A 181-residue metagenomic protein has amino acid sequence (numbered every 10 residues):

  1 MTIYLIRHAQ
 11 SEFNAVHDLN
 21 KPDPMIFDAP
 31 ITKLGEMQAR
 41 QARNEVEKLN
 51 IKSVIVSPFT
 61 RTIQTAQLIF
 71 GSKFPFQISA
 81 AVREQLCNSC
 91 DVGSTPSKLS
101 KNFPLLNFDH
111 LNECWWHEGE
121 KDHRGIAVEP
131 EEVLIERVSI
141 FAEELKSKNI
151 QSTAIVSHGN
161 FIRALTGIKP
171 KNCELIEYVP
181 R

Functional and structural regions predicted by a protein language model:
T2, I6-I78, C173: Active-site-proximal alpha-helix that buttresses catalytic centers in soluble enzyme cores
A15-V16, N20-P30, S72-E136: Phosphate-handling substructures
A15-V16, T65-A66, N88, A164-G167: Short glycine-/acidic-enriched loop or helix-start segments at secondary-structure transitions that form or flank
A39-E45, L134-E143: A short, well-structured juxtamembrane/interface segment
E45, L68-S72, K98, N102 (+3 more regions): Alpha-helical structural signal in soluble globular domains
V56-S57, E136, V156-S157: Short beta-strand scaffold positions
T60-R61, R83-L86, I162: Short, catalytically relevant binding-site loops at active-site mouths
S139-R181: Active-site-adjacent alpha-helix immediately C-terminal to a catalytic or transition-state-stabilizing loop
